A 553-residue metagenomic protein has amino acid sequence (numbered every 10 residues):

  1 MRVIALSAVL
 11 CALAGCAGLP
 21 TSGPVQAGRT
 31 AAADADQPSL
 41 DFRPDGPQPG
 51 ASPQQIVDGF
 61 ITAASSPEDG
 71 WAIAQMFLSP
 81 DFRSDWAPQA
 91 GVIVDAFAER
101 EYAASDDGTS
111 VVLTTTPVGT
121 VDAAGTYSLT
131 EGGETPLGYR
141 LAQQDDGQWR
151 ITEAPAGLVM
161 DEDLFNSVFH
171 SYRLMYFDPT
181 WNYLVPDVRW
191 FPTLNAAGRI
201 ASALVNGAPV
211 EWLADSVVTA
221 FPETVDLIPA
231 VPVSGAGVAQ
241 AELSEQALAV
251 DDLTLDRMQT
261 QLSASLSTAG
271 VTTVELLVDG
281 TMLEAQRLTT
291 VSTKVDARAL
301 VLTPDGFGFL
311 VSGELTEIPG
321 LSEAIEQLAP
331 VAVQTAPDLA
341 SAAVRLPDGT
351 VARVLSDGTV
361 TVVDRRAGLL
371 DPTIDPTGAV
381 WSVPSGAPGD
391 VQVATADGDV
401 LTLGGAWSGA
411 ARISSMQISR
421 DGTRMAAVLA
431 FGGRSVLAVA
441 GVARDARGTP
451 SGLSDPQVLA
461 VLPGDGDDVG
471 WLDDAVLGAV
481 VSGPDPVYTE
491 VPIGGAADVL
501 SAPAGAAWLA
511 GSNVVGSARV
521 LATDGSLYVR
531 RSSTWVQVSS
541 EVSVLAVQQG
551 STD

Functional and structural regions predicted by a protein language model:
R2-L10: Sec-dependent N-terminal signal peptides
V3, A14-D553: Bimodal "functional hotspot" detector
